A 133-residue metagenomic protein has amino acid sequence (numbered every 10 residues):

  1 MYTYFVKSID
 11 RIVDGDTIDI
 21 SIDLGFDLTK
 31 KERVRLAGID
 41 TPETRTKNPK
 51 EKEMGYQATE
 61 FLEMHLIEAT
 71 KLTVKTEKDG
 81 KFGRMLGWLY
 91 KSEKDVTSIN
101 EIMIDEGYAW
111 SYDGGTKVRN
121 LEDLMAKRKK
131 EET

Functional and structural regions predicted by a protein language model:
M1-T133: Small beta-barrel nucleic-acid-binding modules, primarily SNase/OB-fold domains and secondarily Tudor-like barrels
